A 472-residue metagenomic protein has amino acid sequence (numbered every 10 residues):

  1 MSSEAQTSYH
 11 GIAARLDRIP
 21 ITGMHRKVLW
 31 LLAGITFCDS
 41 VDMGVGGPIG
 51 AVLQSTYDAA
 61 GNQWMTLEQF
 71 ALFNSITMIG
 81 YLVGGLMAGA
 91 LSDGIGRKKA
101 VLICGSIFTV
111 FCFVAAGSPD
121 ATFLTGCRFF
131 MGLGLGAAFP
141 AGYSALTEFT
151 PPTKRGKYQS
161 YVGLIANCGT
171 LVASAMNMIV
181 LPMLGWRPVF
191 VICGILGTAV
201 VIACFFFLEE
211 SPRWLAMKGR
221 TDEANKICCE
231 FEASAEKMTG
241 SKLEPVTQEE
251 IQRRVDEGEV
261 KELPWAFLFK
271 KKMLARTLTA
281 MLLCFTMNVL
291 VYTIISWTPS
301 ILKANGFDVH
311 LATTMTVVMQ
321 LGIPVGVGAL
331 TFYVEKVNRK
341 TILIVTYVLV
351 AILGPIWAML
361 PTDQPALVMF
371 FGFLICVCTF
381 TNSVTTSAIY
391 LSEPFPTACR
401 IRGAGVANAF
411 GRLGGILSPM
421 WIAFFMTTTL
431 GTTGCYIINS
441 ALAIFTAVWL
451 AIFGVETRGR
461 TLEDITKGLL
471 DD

Functional and structural regions predicted by a protein language model:
M1-D472: Transmembrane-helix signature of 12-pass secondary carriers
